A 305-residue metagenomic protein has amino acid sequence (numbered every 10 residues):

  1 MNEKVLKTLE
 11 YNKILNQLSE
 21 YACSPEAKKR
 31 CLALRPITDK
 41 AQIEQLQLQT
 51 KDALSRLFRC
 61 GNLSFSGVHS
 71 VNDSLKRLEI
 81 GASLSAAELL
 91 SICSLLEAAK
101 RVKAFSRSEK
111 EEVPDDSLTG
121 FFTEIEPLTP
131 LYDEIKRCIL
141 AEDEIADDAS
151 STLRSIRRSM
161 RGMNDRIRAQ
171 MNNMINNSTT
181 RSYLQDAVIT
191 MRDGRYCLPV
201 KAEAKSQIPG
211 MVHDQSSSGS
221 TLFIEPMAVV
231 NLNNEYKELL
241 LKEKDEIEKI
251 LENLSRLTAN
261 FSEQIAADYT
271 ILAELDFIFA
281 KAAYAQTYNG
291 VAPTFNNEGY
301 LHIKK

Functional and structural regions predicted by a protein language model:
M1-N62, I80-S83, K100, E112-S117 (+1 more regions): Alpha-helical coupling/stalk and coiled-coil linker elements that connect catalytic or binding modules and transmit
L84-K100: Short secondary-structure subsegments characteristic of cysteine-rich extracellular domains
S108: Extended, charge-enriched "interface" segments that sit outside catalytic cores
F121-E124: Extended, well-ordered alpha-helical scaffold/bundle regions in very large, multi-domain proteins
